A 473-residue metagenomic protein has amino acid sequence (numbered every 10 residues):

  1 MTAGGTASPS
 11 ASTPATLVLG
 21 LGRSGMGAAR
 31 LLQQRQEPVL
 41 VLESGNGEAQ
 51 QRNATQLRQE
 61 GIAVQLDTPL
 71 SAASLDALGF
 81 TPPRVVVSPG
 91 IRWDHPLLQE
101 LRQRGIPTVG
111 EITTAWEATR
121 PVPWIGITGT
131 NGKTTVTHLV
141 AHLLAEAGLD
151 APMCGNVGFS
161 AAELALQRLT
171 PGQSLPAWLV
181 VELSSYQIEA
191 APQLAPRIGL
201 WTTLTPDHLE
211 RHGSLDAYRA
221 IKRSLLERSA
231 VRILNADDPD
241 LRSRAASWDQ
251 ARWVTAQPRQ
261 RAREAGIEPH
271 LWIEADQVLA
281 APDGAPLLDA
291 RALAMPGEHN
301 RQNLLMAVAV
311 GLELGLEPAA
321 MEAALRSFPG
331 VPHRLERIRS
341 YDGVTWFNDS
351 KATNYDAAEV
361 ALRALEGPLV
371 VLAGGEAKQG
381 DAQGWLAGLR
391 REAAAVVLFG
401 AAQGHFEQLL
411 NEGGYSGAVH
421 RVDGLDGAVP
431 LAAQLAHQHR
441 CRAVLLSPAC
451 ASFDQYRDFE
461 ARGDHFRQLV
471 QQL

Functional and structural regions predicted by a protein language model:
M1-G110, T114, L473: N-terminal leader/targeting and accessory segments in enzymes
G5-A15, G27-R35, A290-A393: Nucleotide phosphate-binding/pyrophosphate-handling subdomain across enzymes that bind or process nucleotide phosphates
L32, V85, I127, N156 (+11 more regions): Residue-level signal for inorganic ion chemistry
P38-N46, I233-A236, L372-A373, E392-A401: Short internal beta-strands
E43, Q65-T68, V109-T114, C154-G155 (+5 more regions): Beta-strand->loop->alpha-helix junctions that form or flank phosphate-binding loops in nucleotide-handling enzymes
R52-I62, Q383-R442: C-terminal helical cap/extension that packs against the catalytic core of soluble nucleotide-cofactor enzymes
P69-T81, Q167-G172, L386-A387, P430-H437: Short amphipathic alpha-helix with an adjacent loop that forms part of the alpha/beta core around
S74-F80, P89-A236, D240-Q250, W272 (+2 more regions): Phosphate-binding loop of NTP-binding sites
